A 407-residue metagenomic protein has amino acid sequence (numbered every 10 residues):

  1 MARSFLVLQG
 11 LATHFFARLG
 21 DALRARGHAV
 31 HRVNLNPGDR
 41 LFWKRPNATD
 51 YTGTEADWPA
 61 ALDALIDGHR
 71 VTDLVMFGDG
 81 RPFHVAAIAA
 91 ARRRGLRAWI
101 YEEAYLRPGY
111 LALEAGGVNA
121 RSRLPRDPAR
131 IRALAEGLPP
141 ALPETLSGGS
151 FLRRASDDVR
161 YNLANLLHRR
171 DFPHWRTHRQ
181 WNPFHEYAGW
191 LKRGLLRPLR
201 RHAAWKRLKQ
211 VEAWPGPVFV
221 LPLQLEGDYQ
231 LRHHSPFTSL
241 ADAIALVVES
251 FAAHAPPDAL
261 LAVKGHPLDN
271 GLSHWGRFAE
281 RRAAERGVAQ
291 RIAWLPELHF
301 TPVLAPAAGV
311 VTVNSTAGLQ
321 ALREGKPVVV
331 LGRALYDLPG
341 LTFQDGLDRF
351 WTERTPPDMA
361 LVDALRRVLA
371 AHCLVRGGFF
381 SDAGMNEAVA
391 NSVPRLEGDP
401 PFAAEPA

Functional and structural regions predicted by a protein language model:
M1-N36: N-terminal subdomain of nucleotide-sugar transferases
S4, T72-D73, V218, L260 (+1 more regions): Structural motif
H14-A17, L35-I131: Active-site and donor-binding regions of nucleotide-sugar-utilizing enzymes
F16, R26, P173-F278: Conserved catalytic-core segment of nucleotide-activated headgroup transferases in glycan assembly
G53-D67, P267, L272-A317, R323: Donor nucleotide-activated moiety binding/catalytic core segment of transferases that use nucleotide-activated donors
D73-F83, P296-T342: A donor-sugar binding/catalytic signature common to diverse glycosyltransferases and related nucleotide-sugar
W99-L196: Active-site-proximal region of nucleotide-activated glycan assembly enzymes, centered on histidine/acidic-rich loops
P125-R169, L341-A407: Leloir-type glycosyltransferase catalytic cores
